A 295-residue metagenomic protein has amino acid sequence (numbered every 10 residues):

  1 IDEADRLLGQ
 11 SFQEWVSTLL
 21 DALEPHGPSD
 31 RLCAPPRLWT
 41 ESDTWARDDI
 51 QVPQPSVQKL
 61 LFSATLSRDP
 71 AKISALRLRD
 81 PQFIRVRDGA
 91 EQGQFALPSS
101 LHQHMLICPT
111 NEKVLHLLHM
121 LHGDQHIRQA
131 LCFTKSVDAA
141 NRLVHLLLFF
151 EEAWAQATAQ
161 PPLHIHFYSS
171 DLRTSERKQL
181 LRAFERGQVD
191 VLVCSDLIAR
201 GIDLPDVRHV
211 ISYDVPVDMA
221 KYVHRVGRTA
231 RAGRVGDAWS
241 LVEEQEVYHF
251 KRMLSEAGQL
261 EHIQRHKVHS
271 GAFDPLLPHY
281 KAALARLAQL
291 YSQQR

Functional and structural regions predicted by a protein language model:
I1, D5-E91: Post-DEXD/H (motif II) to motif III coupling segment of the RecA-like Helicase ATP-binding lobe
E3-A4, W15, S136, S195 (+2 more regions): Walker B catalytic acidic pair
P25, D49, Q54-S56, H122-I127 (+7 more regions): Arginine-glycine-biased low-complexity disordered regions
D69-R79, Q94, V144, L197 (+2 more regions): Short regulatory helix/loop adjacent to the ATP-binding pocket of P-loop NTPases
Q82-R87, Q129-L131, E151-D171, V191: Conserved RecA-like helicase motor-core motifs
L97-A155: Conserved interdomain hinge at the start of the Helicase C-terminal
F133-D138, I165-K178, S195-R200, E243: Conserved helicase motor
V193-V210, H224-R234: SF2 helicase motor core recognition
